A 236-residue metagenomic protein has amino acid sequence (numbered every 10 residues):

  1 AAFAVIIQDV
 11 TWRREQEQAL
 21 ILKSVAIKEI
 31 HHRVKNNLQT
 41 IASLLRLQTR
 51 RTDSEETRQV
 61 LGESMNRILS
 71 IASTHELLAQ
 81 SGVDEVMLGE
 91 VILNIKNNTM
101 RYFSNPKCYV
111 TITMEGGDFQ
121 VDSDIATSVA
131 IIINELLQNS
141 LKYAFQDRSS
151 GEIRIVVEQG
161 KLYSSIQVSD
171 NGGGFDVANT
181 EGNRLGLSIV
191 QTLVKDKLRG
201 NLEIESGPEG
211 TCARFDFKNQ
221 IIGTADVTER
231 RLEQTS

Functional and structural regions predicted by a protein language model:
A1-V10: PAS-family sensory domains
D9-R13, G172: PAS/PAC or PAS-like capping segment
Q18-I27, H31, D53, V86 (+3 more regions): Conserved short strand/loop->alpha-helix "switch" segment adjacent to the catalytic nucleotide/phosphoryl-transfer site
G62-S64, S73, L77, D84-Y102 (+1 more regions): Short beta-to-alpha transition helix within the HATPase_c
S150-L162: Short beta-strand/loop element within the Bergerat-fold HATPase_c
Y163-S188: Glycine-rich/acidic phosphate-handling loop/turn and adjacent ATP-lid/helix of nucleotide-binding kinase/ATPase domains
I189-R199: Conserved glycine-/histidine-rich ATP-lid loop and adjacent helix of the Bergerat-fold HATPase_c
L198-S206: Glycine-rich ATP-binding loops of the HATPase_c
